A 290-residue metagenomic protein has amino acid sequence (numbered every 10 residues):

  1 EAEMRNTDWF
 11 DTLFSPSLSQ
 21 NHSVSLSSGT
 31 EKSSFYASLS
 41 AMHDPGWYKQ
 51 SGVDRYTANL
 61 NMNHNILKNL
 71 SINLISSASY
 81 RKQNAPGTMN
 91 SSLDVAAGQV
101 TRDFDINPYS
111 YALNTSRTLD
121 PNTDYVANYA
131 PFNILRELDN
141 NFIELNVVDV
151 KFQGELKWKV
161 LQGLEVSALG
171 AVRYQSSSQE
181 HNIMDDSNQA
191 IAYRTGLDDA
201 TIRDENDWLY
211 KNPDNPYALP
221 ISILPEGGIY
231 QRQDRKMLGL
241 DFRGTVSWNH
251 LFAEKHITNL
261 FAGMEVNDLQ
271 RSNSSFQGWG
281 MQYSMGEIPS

Functional and structural regions predicted by a protein language model:
E1-E3, G46-S51, T57, N61-D149 (+2 more regions): Surface-exposed loop/interface segments of Gram-negative outer-membrane beta-barrel transport/assembly proteins
E1-Q50, G87-N90: Residues embedded in well-ordered regular secondary structure
S19, T30-E31, L67-N69, K159-L161 (+1 more regions): Outer-membrane beta-barrel channels and translocator barrels
N21-S23, L138, Q153: Short structured motifs
S40, L161, L169-A171: Acidic/polar N-terminal loop/beta-strand segments that form early-domain functional surfaces
E155, K159, S167: Conserved nucleotide-sugar donor-interacting segment of glycosyltransferase catalytic cores, predominantly GT-B
